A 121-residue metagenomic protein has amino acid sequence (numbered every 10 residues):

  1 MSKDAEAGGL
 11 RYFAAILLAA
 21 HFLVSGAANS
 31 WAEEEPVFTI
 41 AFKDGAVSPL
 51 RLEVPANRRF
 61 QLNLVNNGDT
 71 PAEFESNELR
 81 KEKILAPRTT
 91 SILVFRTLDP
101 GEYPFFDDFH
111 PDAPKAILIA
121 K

Functional and structural regions predicted by a protein language model:
M1-L10: N-terminal secretory signal peptides that target proteins for export/translocation
F13-S25: Bacterial N-terminal signal peptides
W31-T39, L85-K121: Extracellular/periplasmic metallocenter environments
E34-N57: N-terminal edge beta-strand
K43-L50, E78, R88-I92: N-terminal post-signal-peptidase region of extra-cytosolic proteins
L50-T70, T90-L98, P104, A120: Beta-strand cores of secreted/periplasmic/IMS beta-sandwich domains, seen most often in copper-related folds
N67-P87, A116-I117: Histidine- and aromatic-enriched segments that form or immediately flank copper-ligand environments
